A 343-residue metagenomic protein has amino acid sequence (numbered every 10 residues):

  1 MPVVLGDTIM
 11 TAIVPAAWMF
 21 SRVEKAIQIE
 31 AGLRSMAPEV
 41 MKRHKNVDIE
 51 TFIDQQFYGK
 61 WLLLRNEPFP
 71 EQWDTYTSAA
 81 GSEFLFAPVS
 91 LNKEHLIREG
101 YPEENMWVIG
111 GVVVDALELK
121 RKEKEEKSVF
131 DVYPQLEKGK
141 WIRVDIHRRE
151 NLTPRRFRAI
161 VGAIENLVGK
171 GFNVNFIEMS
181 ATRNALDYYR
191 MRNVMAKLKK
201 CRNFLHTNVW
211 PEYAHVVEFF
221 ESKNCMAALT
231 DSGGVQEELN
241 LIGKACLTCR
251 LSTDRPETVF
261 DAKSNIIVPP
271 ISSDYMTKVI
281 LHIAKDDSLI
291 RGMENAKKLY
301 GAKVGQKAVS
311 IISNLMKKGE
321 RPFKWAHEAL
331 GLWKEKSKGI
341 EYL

Functional and structural regions predicted by a protein language model:
V4, A12, M36, L85 (+1 more regions): A donor-sugar binding/catalytic signature common to diverse glycosyltransferases and related nucleotide-sugar
D7-S35, I242: Short Gly/Thr/Asp-enriched flexible loops that form oxyanion-binding sites at enzyme active sites
V23-V108, V114-D115: Active-site-proximal region of nucleotide-activated glycan assembly enzymes, centered on histidine/acidic-rich loops
S78-R158: A nucleotide-sugar donor-handling region in carbohydrate enzymes
A87, W107-I109, L205-W210, N265-I271: Short acidic-hydrophobic, aromatic-tinged amphipathic segments that line or gate anion-handling sites
E125-N224, H327-G331, E335-S337: Donor-nucleotide binding loops and adjacent catalytic segments primarily of GT-B fold Leloir glycosyltransferases
P256-I283, G292-G305: Change "using UDP/GDP/dTDP sugars" to "using nucleotide sugars
D287-L343: C-terminal amphipathic helix plus adjacent low-complexity, charged tail appended to glycosyltransferase catalytic
